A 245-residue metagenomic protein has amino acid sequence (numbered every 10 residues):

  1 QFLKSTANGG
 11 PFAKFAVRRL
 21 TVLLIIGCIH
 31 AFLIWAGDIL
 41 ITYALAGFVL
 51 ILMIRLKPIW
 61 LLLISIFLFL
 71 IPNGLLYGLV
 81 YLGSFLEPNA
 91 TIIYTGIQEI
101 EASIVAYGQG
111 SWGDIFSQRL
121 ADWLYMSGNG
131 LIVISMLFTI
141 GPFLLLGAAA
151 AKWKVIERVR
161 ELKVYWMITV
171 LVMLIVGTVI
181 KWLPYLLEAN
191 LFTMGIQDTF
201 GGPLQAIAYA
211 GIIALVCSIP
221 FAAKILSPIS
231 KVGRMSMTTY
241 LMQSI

Functional and structural regions predicted by a protein language model:
Q1, I39-I54, S135-R158, G201-F221: Specific transmembrane alpha-helix
Q1-L40: Membrane helical hairpin/interfacial module
K4-N8, R55-L61, V159, V216-K231: Membrane-interface junctions at the ends of membrane-embedded or membrane-associated helices
P11, I51-I64, A149-L171: Solvent-exposed interhelical
F32-V49, W60-S65: Hydrophobic alpha-helical membrane segments of integral membrane proteins
F67-L145: Long hydrophobic alpha-helical segments that form multi-pass transmembrane helix bundles in integral membrane proteins
I168-M173, I219-I245: Functional transmembrane helices that form membrane-embedded active or gating regions
T169-C217: Alpha-helical transmembrane segments and terminal signal-anchor/GPI-anchor hydrophobic tails, characterized by long
